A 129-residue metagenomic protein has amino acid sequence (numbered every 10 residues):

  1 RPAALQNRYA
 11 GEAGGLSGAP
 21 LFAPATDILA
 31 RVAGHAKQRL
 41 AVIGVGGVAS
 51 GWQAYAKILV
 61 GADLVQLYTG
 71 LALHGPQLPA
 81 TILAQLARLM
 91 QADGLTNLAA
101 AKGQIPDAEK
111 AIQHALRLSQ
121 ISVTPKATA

Functional and structural regions predicted by a protein language model:
R1-Q38, H74: Glycine/Thr-rich beta-alpha phosphate-binding loop at enzyme active sites
R1-Y9, W52-G61: A glycine-rich, aromatic-flanked flexible loop/lid motif
S17-L21, I43-G47, Y68-L71: Glycine- and other small-residue-rich loops at beta-strand/loop junctions that grip anionic moieties
F22, A84-A129: Extended, intrinsically disordered, low-complexity segments
A25-I28, Q53, L78, I82-L86: A general structural detector for well-ordered alpha-helical segments in enzyme core domains, enriched
R31, H35, V60, T81 (+1 more regions): Alpha-helical structural signal in soluble globular domains
Q38-W52: Glycine-rich beta-to-alpha transition loops that act as phosphate-gripper elements at the mouths of alpha/beta enzyme
V48, A54-T81: Glycine-rich phosphate-binding active-site loops on the catalytic face of alpha/beta enzymes
